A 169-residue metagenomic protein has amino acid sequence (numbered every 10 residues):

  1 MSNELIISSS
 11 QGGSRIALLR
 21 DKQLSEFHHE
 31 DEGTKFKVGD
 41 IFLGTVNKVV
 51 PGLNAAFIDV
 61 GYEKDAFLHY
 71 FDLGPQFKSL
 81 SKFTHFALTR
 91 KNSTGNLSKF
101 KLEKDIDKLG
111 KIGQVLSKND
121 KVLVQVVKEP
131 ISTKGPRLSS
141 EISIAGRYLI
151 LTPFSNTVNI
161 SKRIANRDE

Functional and structural regions predicted by a protein language model:
M1-E169: Single-stranded RNA-binding surfaces
